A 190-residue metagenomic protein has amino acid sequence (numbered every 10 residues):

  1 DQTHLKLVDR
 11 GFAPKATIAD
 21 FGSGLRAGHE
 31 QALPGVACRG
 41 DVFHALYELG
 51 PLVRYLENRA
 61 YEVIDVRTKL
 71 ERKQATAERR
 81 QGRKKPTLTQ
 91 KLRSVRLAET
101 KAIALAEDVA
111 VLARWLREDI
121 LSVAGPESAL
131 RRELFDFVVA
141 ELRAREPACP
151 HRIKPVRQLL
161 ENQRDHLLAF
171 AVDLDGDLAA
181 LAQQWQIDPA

Functional and structural regions predicted by a protein language model:
D1-A190: Catalytic center-proximal scaffold of phosphoryl-transfer enzymes
